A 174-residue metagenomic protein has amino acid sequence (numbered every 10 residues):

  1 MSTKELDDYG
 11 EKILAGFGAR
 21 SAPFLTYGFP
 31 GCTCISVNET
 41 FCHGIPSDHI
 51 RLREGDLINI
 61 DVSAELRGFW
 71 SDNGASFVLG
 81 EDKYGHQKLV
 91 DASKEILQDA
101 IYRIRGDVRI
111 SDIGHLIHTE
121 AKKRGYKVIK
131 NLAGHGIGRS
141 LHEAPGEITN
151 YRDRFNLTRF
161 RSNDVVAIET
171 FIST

Functional and structural regions predicted by a protein language model:
M1-T174: Active-site neighborhoods and metal-handling regions in enzymes and metal-associated proteins
